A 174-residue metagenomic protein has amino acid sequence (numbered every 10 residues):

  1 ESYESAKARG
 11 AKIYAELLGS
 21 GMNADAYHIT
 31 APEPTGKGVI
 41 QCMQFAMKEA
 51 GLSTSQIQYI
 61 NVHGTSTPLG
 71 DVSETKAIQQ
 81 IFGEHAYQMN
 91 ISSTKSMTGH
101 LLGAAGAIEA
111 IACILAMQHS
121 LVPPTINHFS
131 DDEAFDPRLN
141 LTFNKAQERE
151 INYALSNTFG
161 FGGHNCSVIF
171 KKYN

Functional and structural regions predicted by a protein language model:
E1-A50, Y59: Condensing-enzyme catalytic core mediating Claisen C-C bond formation in acyl metabolism
E1-S5, A105-N174: Conserved beta-strand-centric core segments of catalytic alpha/beta enzyme folds
L17, I57, V62-H63, A110 (+1 more regions): Conserved small-residue
S20-P34, G64-D71, Q88-L139: Acyl-CoA/ACP chain-elongation machinery
C42-A50, A77, I81, C113 (+1 more regions): Stable alpha-helical structural segments in soluble proteins, enriched in small hydrophobic residues
S53-Q58, A86-Q88: Short acidic capping loops at alpha-helix termini that bridge into adjacent secondary structure
G70-E84: Active-site-proximal gating segment of KS-fold condensing enzymes and close homologs
